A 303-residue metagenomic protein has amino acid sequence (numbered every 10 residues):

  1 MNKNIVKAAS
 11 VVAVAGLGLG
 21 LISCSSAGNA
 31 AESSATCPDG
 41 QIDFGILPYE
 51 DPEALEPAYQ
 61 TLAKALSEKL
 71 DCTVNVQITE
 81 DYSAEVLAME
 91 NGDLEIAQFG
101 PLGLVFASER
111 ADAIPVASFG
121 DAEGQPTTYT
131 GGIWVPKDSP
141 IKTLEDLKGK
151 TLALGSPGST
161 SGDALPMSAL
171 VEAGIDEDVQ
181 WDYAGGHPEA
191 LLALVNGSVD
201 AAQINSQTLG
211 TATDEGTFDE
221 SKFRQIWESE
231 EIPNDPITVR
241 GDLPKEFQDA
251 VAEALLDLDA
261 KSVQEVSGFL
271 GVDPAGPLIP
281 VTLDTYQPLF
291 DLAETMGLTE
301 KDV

Functional and structural regions predicted by a protein language model:
L19-S23: C-terminal motif of bacterial Sec signal peptides marking the signal peptidase cleavage site
S25-G28: Bacterial signal peptide processing site
C37-G45, E50-P57, T61, I232 (+2 more regions): An extracytoplasmic/periplasmic, membrane-proximal ligand-sensing/linker region
F44-S67, T79, L102, P126-L192 (+3 more regions): Bilobed "Venus flytrap"/periplasmic-binding protein-like clamshell domains and structurally analogous long
I46-P48, I78-Y82, G92-A111, S118-G120 (+2 more regions): Beta->alpha turn/N-cap motifs
E68-Q77, D93, V171-A184, E220-K222 (+1 more regions): A local structural motif
L87-D146: Acidic, polar ligand-binding/catalytic clefts
I114-Q125, Q180, D214-E231: Short beta-strand->loop
